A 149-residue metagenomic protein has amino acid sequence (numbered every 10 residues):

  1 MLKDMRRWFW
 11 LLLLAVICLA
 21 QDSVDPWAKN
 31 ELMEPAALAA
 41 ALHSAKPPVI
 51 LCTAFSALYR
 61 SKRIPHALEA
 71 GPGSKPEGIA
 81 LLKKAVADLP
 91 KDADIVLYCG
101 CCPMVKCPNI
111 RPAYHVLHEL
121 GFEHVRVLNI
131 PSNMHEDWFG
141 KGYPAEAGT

Functional and structural regions predicted by a protein language model:
L2, A20-L32, R60-T149: Rhodanese-like catalytic fold shared by cysteine-dependent sulfurtransferases and DSP/PTP-type phosphatases
L2-F9: Bacterial N-terminal signal peptides that target proteins for export
W10, A28, V49: Short, flexible active-site loop motifs that bind/organize anionic cofactors or intermediates
L12-Q21: Hydrophobic h-region of N-terminal signal peptides that target proteins for export in Gram-negative bacteria
K29-H43: A short, well-structured juxtamembrane/interface segment
E34, F55-S56: Aromatic-Pro/Gly-enriched surface loop or interdomain linker that acts as a lid/target-recognition segment
L38, V49-A54, A67-A70: Short hydrophobic beta-strand that contains or immediately precedes a catalytic carboxylate
L42-I50, H66, H124: Short active-site oxyanion
